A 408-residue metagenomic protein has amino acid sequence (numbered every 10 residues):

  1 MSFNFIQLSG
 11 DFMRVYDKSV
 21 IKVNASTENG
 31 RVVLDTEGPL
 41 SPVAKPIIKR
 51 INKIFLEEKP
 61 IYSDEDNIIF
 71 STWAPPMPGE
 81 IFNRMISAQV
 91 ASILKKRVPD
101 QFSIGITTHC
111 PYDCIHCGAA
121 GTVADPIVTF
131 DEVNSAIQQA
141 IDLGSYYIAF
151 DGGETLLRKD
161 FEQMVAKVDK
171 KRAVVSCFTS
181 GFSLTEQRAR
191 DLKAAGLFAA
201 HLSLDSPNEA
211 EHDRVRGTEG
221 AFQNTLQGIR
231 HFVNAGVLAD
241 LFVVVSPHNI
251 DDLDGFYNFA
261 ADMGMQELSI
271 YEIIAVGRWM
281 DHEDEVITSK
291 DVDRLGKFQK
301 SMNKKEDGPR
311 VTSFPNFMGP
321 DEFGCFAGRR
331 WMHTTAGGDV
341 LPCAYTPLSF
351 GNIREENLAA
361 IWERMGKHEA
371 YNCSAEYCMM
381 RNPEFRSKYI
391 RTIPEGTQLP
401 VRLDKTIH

Functional and structural regions predicted by a protein language model:
M1-D100: Flexible, acidic/Gly-rich N-terminal and inter-domain linker regions that tether and position cofactor-handling modules
L8-V20, A25-P42, P46, K53-I54 (+1 more regions): Flexible mid-to-C-terminal extensions adjoining Fe-S/redox cofactors in radical SAM and related proteins
K95-F130: Canonical Radical SAM [4Fe-4S] cluster-binding loop centered on the CxxxCxxC motif and its immediate flanking residues
H109-A119, A327, P342-Y345, A375-E384: Local cysteine-cluster metal-coordination motifs and their immediate loop/turn environment, predominantly Fe-S cluster
D113, G152, A336-G337: Residue-level recognition of short loop/turn positions
V123, N208-V215, G277-H282: A short acidic, helix-capping loop that chelates divalent metal ions and anchors anionic groups
F130-D151, R158-E272: Radical SAM/AdoMet-radical enzyme domain recognition
I250-D252, I274-P342, F385, I390 (+1 more regions): A C-terminal junction/extension of Radical SAM enzymes
